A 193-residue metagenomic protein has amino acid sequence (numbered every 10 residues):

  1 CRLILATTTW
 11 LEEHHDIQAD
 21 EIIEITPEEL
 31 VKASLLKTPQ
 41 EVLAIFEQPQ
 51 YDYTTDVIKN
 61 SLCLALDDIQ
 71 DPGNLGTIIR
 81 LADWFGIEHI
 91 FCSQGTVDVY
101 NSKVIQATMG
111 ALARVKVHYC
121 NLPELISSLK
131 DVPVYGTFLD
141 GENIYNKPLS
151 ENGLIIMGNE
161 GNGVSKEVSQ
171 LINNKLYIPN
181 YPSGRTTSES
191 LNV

Functional and structural regions predicted by a protein language model:
C1-A6, I23, T55-G141: RNA substrate-binding interface of SAM-dependent RNA methyltransferases
C1-K37, D131: N-terminal positively charged helical leader segments and presequences
E12-A19, T55-V57, L129, N146-K147 (+1 more regions): Short loop/helix-cap segments at secondary-structure boundaries that form the rim of catalytic
I17-T26, S61, V132, S150-L154 (+1 more regions): Active-site regions of enzymes building and remodeling cell-envelope glycoconjugates
K37-I58: Acidic/glycine-rich phosphate/pyrophosphate-binding loops and surrounding catalytic core that coordinate Mg2+
V42, A107-A111, N152-G153: Short, hinge-like loop/turn segments at secondary-structure boundaries
L81-F85, V99-A113, K166-V193: Structured adenosyl-cofactor binding patch, chiefly the S-adenosyl-L-methionine
G136-S188: Active-site/ligand-binding-proximal alpha/beta "capping" segment
